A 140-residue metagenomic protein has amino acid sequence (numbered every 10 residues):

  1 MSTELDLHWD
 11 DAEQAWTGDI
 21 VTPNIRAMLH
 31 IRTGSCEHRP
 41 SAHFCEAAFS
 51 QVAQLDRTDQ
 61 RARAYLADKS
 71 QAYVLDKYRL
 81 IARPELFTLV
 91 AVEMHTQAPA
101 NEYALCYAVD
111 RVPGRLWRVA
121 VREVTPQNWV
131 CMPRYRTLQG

Functional and structural regions predicted by a protein language model:
M1-I20, I81, F87-G140: Acidic, proline/glycine-rich low-complexity IDRs
M1-L66: N-terminal "domain-start" segment
R61-Q97: Compact soluble domain cores
